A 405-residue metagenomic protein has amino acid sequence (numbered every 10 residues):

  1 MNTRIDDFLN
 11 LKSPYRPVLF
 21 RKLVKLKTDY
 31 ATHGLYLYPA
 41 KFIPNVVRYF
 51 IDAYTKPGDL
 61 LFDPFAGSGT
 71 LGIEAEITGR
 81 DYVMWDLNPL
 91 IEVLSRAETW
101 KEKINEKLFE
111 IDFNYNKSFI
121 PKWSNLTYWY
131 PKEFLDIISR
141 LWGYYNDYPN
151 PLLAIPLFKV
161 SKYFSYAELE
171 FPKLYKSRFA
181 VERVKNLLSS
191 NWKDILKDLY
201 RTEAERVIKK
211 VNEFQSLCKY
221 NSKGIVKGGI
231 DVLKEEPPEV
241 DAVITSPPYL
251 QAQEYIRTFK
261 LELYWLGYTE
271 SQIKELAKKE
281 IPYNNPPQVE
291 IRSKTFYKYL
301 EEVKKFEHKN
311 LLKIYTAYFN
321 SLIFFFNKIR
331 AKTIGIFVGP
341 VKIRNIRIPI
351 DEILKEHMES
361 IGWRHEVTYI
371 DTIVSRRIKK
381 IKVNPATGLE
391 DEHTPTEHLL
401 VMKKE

Functional and structural regions predicted by a protein language model:
M1-P57: S-adenosyl-L-methionine
I43, F50-N114, K209-E236, A242-P282 (+5 more regions): Conserved S-adenosyl-L-methionine
I43-V46, I137, L141, E203 (+1 more regions): Alpha-helical packing segments of well-folded alpha/beta enzyme cores
N146, K162, N327-I336, K355-D371: A SAM-dependent methyltransferase catalytic signature shared across enzymes that methylate proteins
D147-T245, L250-T258: SAM-dependent nucleic-acid methyltransferase catalytic core
Y249-K328: SAM-dependent methyltransferase catalytic-core segment centered on the flexible catalytic loop and adjoining short
A317-I348: Conserved, well-ordered alpha-helix/loop/beta-strand core segments that scaffold catalytic motifs
W363-E405: Class I S-adenosyl-L-methionine
